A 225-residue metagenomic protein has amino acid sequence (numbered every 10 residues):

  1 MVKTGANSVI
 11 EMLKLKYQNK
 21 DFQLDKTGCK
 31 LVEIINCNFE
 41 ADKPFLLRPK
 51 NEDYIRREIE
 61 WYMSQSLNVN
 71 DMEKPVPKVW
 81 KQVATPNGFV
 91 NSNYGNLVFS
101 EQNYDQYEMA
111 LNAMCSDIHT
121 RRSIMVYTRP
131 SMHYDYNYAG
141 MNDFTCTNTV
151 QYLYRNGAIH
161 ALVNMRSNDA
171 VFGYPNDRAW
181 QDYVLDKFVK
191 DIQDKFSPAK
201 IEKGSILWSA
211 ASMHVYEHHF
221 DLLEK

Functional and structural regions predicted by a protein language model:
M1-K225: Terminal, non-catalytic protein-protein interaction segments that mediate quaternary/complex assembly
